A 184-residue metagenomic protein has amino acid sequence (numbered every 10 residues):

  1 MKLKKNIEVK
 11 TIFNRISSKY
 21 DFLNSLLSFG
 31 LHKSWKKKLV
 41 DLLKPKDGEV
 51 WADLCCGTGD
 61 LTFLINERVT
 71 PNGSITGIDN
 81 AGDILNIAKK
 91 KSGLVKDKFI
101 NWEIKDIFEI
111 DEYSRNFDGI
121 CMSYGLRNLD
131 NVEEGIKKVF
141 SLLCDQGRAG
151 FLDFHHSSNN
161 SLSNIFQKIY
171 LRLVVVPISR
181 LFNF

Functional and structural regions predicted by a protein language model:
M1-D21, F182: N-terminal, positively charged/glycine-rich alpha-helical extensions of SAM-dependent methyltransferases
G30-E49, L64: Conserved alpha-helix/loop element of class I SAM-dependent methyltransferases that forms part of the SAM/SAH-binding
V50-E109: Class I SAM-dependent methyltransferase SAM/SAH-binding core
F108-I120: A short acidic, Gly/Pro-enriched loop at the edge of an enzyme's catalytic core that lines a small-molecule cofactor
D118-V132: A short SAM/SAH-binding and catalytic strip from SAM-dependent methyltransferases
E133-R148: A short glycine-rich, Lys/Arg-flanked "PGG" loop and its adjoining helix->strand segment in the class I
G150-S179: Conserved class I S-adenosyl-L-methionine
